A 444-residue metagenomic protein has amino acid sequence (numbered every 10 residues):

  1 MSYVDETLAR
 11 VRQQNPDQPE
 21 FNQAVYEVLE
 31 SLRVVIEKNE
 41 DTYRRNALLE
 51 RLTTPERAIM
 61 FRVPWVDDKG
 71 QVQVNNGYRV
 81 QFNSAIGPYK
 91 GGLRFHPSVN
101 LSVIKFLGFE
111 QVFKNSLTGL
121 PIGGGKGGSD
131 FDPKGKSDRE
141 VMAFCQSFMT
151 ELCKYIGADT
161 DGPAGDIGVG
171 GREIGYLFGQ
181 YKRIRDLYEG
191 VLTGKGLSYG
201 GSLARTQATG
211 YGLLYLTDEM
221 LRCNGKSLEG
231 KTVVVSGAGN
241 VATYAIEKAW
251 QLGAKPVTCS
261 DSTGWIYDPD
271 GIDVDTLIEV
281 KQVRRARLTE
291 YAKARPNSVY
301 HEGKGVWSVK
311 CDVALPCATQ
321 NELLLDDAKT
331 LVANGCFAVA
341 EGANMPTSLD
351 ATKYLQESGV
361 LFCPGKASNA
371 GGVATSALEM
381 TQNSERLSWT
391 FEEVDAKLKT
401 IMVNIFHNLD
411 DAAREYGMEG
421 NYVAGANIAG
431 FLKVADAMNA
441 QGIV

Functional and structural regions predicted by a protein language model:
M1-L203, K433-G442: N-terminal ligand-binding/catalytic initiation module
S2, P16-Q23, E27, Y43 (+24 more regions): Conserved active-site and cofactor/substrate-binding residues in soluble primary-metabolism enzymes
S2-P19, A24, M220, V332-V444: Adenosine-phosphate binding glycine-rich loop
I104-G108, L177, L213-L221, A245 (+2 more regions): Buried hydrophobic packing segments
T160-A164, L187-L192, V235, T258-D261 (+5 more regions): General beta-strand structural signal in soluble alpha/beta enzymes
T193-G196, G201-K310: Glycine-rich phosphate/diphosphate-binding loop of Rossmann-like nucleotide-binding domains
G264-F362, A367: Rossmann-like adenosine-cofactor binding region
